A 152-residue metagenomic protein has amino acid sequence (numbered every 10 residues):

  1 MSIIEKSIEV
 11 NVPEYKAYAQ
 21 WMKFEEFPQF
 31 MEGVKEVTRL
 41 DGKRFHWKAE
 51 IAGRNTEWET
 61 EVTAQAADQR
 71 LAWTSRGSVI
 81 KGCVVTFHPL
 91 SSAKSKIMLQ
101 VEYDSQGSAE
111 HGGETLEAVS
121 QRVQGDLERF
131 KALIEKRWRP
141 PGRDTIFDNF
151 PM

Functional and structural regions predicted by a protein language model:
M1-R44, R129, L133-E135, N149-M152: Hydrophobic ligand-binding cavity/cleft-lining segments
I3-E5, N55-E59, I80-V84, K96: Short, surface-exposed coil-to-beta transition loops
Q29, E57, R122-G125: Generic recognition of short, well-ordered alpha-helical interface segments
R39-H46, Q65-W73: Short, hydrophobic/aromatic-rich segments at coil-to-beta transitions
A49-G53, S75-G77: Short acidic, glycine-rich loop/turn motifs
R54-N55, R70: Non-transmembrane, membrane-adjacent beta-strand/coil modules in membrane-associated proteins and peripheral
A64, A72-A132, K136, P141-T145 (+1 more regions): Beta-strand/loop substructures that line and gate deep hydrophobic ligand-binding cavities in soluble
